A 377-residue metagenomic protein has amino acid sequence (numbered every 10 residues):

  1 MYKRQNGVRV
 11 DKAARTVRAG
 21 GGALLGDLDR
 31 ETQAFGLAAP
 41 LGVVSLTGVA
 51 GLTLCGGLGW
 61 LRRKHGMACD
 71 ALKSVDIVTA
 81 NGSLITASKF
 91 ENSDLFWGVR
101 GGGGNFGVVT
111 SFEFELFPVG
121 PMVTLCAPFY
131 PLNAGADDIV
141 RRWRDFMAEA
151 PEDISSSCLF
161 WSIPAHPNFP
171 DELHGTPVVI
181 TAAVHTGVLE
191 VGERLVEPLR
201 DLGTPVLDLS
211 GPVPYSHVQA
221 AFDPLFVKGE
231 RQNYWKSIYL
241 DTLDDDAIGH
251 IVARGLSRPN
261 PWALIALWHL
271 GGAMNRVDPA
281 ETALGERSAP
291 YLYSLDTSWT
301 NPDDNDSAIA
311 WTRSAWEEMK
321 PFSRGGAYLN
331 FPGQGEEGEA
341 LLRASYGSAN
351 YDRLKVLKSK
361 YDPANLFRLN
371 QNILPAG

Functional and structural regions predicted by a protein language model:
M1-G377: Soluble FAD-dependent oxygen oxidases
